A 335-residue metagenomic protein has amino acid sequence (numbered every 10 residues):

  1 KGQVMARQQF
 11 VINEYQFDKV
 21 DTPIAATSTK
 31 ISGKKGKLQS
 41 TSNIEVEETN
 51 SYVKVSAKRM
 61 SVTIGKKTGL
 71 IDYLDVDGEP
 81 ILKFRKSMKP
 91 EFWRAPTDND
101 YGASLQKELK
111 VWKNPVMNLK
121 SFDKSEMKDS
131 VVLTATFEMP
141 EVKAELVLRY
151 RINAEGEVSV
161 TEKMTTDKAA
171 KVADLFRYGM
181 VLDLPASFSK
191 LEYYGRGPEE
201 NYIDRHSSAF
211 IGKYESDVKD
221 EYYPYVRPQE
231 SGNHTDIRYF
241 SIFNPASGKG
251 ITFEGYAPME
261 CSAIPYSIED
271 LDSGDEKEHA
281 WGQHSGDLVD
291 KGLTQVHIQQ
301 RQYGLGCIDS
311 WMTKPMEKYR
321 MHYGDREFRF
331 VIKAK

Functional and structural regions predicted by a protein language model:
G2-I31: Short beta-strand elements
A26-K335: Beta-strand/loop-rich accessory regions of lumenal/periplasmic or secreted enzymes, predominantly carbohydrate-active
